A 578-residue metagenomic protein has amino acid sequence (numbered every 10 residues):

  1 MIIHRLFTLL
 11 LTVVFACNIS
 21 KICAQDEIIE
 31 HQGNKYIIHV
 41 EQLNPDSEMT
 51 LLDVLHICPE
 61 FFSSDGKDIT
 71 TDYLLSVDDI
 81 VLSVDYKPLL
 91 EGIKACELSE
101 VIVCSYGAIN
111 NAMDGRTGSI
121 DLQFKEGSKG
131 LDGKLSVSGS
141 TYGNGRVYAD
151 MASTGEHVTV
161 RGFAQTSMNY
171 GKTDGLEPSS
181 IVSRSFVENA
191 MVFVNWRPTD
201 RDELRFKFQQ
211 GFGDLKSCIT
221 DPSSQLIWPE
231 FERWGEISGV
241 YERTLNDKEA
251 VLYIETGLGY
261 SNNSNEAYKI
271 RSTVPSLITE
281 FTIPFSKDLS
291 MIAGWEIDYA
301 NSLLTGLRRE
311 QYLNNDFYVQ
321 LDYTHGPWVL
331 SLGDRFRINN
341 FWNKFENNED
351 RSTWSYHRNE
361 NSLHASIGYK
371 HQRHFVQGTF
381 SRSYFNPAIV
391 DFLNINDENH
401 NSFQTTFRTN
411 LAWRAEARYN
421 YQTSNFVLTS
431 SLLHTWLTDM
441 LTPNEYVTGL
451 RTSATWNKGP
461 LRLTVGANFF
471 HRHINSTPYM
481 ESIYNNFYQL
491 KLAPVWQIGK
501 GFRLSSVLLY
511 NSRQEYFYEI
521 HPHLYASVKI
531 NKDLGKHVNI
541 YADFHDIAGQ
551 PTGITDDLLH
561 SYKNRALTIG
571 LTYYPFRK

Functional and structural regions predicted by a protein language model:
D26-Q32, Y36, L52-D85: Extracytoplasmic beta-strand/coil segments of soluble accessory domains associated with Gram-negative outer-membrane
L51-V54, P88-L89, V101-V103, M113-S136 (+1 more regions): N-terminal periplasmic accessory domains that precede and gate Gram-negative outer-membrane beta-barrel machines
L82-G107: Short acidic/polar hinge/loop motifs at secondary-structure boundaries that mediate gating or recognition
V137-T141, G155-H157, T166-Y170, Q210-D214 (+16 more regions): Transmembrane beta-strands of outer-membrane beta-barrel pores
N169-M191, N195-V274, S302-L303, R309-E310 (+1 more regions): Flexible loop and strand-edge segments within Gram-negative outer membrane beta-barrel domains
I338-R351, S355-H357, N361, Y369-R414 (+2 more regions): Surface-exposed extracellular loop regions of Gram-negative outer-membrane beta-barrel proteins, predominantly
Q422-N511: Gram-negative outer-membrane beta-barrel transporters
S561-K578: Outer-membrane beta-barrel "beta-signal"
